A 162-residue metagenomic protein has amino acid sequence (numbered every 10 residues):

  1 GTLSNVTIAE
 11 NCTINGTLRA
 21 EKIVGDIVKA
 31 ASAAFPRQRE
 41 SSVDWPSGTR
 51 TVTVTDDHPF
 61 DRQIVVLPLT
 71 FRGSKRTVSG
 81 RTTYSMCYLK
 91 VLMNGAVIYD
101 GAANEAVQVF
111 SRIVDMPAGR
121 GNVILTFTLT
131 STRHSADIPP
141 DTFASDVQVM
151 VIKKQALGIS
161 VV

Functional and structural regions predicted by a protein language model:
G1-K29, A33-A34: Low-complexity, small-hydrophobic/phenylalanine-enriched stretches that adopt extended beta/coil conformations used
S32-I64, T70-V162: Extracellular jelly-roll beta-sandwich "head" domains, especially the C-terminal globular C1q domain
